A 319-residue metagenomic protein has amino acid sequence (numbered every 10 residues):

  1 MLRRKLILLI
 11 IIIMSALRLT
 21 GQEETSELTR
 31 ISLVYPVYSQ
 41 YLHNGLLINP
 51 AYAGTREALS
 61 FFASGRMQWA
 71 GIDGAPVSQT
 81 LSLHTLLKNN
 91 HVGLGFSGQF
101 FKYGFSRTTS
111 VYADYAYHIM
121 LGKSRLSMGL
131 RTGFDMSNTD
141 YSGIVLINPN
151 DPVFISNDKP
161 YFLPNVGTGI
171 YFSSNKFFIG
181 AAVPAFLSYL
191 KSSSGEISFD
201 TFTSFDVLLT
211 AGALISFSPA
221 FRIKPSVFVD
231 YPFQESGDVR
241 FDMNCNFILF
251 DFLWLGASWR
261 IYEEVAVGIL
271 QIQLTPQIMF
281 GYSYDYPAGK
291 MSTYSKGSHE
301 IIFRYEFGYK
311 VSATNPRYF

Functional and structural regions predicted by a protein language model:
M1-K5, L121: Positively charged n-region of N-terminal signal peptides that target proteins for export
R4-S15: Sec-dependent N-terminal signal peptides
L17-G21: Sec/Tat signal peptide C-region and signal peptidase I cleavage site
Q22-F319: Subset of outer-membrane beta-barrel
